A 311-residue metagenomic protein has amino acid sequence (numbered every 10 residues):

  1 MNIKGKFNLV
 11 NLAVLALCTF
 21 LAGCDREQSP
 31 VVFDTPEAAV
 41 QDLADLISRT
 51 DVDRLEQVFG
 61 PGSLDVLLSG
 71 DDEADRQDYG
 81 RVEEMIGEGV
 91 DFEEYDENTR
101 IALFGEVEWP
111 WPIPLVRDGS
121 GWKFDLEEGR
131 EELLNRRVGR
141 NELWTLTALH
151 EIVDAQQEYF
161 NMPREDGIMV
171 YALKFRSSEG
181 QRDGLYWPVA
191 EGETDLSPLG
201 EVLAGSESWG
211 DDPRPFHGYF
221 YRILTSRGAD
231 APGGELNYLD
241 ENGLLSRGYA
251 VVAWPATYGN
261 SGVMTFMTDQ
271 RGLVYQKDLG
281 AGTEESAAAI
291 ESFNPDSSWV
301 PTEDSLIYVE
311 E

Functional and structural regions predicted by a protein language model:
N2-L12: Bacterial N-terminal signal peptides that target proteins for export
F20-G23: C-terminal motif of bacterial Sec signal peptides marking the signal peptidase cleavage site
D25, R100-L143, T147-H150, L273-K277: Short beta-strand edge/turn micro-motifs at domain boundaries
D25-E37: Bacterial Sec signal peptide processing site at the extreme N-terminus
D34-I47, T145-E158: Short, aromatic-enriched amphipathic alpha-helices that serve as compact interaction elements
D51-S63, V170-F175: Short, well-ordered alpha-helical segments enriched in acidic and aromatic residues
S63-W111, G210-H217, R222-D230, L236-L245: Surface-exposed, charged secondary-structure patches
Y159-N260: Flexible, glycine-rich surface segments
